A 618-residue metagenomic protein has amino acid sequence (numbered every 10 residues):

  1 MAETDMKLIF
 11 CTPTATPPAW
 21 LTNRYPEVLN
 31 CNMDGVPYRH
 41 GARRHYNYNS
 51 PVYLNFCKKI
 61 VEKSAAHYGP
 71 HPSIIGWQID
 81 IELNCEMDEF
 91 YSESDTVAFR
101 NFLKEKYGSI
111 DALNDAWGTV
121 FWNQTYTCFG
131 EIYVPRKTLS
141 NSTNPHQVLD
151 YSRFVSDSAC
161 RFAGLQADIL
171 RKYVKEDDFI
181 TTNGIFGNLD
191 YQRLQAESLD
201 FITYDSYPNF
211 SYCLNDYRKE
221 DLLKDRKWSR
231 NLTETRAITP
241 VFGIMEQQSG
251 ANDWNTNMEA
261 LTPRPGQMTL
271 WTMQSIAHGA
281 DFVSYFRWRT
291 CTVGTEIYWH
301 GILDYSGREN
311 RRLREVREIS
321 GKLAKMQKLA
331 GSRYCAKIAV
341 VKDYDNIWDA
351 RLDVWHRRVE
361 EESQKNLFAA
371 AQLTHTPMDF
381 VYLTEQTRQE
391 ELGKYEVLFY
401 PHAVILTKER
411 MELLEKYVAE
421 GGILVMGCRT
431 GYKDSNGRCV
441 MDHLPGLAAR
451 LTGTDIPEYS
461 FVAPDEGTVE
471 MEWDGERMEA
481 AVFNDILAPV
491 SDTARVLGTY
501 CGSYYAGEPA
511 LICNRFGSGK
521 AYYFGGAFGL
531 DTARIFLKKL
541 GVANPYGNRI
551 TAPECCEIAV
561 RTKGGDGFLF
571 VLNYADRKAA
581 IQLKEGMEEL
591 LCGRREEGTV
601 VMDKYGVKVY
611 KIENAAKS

Functional and structural regions predicted by a protein language model:
M1-A15, Y53-F56, G69-P72, V316: Substrate-binding cleft of carbohydrate-active enzyme catalytic domains
M1-V36, Q166-V174: Aromatic-lined substrate-binding rim segments of carbohydrate-active enzymes
A2, Q195, I276-A277: Non-catalytic positions within long, well-ordered alpha-helices that form the structural scaffold/packing of enzyme
L8-F10, I75-I79, I180-T182, I202-Y204 (+2 more regions): Hydrophobic faces of well-ordered beta-strands that scaffold small-molecule active sites in alpha/beta enzyme cores
P13, A19-R24, M87-S92, L214-N215 (+3 more regions): Short, solvent-exposed loop/turn and secondary-structure capping segments
L21-P51, T143-V148, D253-A260, G294-I302: Surface-exposed, active-site-proximal loop segments in enzymatic domains
D34-F201, D205-R230: Polysaccharide-binding and catalytic clefts of secreted carbohydrate-active enzymes
C128-Y133, E176, Y207-F210, D216-S618: Carbohydrate-binding surfaces of carbohydrate-active enzymes
